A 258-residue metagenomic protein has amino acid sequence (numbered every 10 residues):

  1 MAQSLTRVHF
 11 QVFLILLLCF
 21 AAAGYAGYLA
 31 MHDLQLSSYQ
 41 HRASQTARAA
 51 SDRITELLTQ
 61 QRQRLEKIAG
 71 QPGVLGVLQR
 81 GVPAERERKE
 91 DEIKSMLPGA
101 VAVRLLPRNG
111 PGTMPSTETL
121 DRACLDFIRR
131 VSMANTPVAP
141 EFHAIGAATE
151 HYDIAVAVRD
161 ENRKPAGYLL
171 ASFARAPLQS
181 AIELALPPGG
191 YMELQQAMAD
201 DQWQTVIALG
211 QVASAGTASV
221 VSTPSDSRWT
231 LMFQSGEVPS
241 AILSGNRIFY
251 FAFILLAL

Functional and structural regions predicted by a protein language model:
M1-T6, F10, L18, L34 (+4 more regions): Non-catalytic regulatory/interaction regions at protein termini and inter-domain linkers
S4-L17, S244-L256: Alpha-helical transmembrane segments and their helix-membrane boundary motifs
H9-V12, L16-R80: Juxtamembrane extracytoplasmic/periplasmic/luminal helical "stalk" adjacent to the first N-terminal
R53, K67, E87-L97, R130-V131 (+1 more regions): Amphipathic alpha-helical regulatory segments at dimerization interfaces that relay allosteric signals between sensory
Q63-R64, D91-P111, E183-Q202: Short N-terminal helix-loop-first-beta-strand/juxtamembrane motif that initiates sensory/input modules
L97-A171: Extracytoplasmic/periplasmic ligand-binding sensor regions of membrane-associated signaling proteins
L169-S172, F233-S235: Sensory-domain boundary capping and coupling elements
M198-L258: Extracellular/periplasmic juxtamembrane segments that couple receptor/chemosensory ectodomains to their
